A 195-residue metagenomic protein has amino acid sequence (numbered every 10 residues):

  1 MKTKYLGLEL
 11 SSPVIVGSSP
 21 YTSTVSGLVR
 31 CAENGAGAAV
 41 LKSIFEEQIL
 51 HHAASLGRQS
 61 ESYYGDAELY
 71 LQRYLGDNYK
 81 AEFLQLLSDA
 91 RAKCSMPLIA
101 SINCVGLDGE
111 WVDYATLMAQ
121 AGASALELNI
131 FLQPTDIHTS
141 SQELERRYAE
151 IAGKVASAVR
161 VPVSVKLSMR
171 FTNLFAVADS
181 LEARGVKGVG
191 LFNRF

Functional and structural regions predicted by a protein language model:
M1-G17, F83-A92: N-terminal amphipathic alpha-helix/helix-capping segment at the start of soluble metabolic enzymes
M1-L8, S19, K42, A54 (+2 more regions): Flexible, active-site-adjacent loop/turn segments at secondary-structure boundaries
L6-S11, Y74-A81, D108, S157: An N-terminal domain-start capping segment
E9-G35: N-terminal phosphate-binding or glycine-rich loops at protein starts, especially the Walker A/P-loop of NTPases
E9-I15, Y70-R73, P162-V163: Short, basic, glycine/proline-bearing loop/turn elements
I15-S19, L75-D77, L167-S168: Short, flexible loop segments at the rims of nucleotide/cofactor-binding pockets, characterized by
V25-S62, E82-I99, N103-F195: Alpha/beta enzyme core
G65-Y79, I137: A short acidic, glycine-rich active-site loop that binds or catalyzes chemistry on phosphate/adenosine moieties
